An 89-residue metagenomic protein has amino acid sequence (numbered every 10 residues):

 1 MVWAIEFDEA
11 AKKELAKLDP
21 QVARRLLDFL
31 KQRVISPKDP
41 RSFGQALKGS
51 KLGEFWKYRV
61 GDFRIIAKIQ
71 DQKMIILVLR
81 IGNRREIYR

Functional and structural regions predicted by a protein language model:
M1-W56, D62, D71-K73, E86-R89: Basic, Lys/Arg-enriched alpha-helical interface segments
A67: Short, charged interaction patches at domain edges and termini
Q70, L79: Surface loops and adjacent helix of pleckstrin homology
I76: Glycine-rich phosphate/pyrophosphate-binding loop shared by adenosine-nucleotide-utilizing enzymes
R80-E86: Short beta-strand-loop-alpha-helix junction that forms the active-site gateway of nucleic-acid-processing nucleases
